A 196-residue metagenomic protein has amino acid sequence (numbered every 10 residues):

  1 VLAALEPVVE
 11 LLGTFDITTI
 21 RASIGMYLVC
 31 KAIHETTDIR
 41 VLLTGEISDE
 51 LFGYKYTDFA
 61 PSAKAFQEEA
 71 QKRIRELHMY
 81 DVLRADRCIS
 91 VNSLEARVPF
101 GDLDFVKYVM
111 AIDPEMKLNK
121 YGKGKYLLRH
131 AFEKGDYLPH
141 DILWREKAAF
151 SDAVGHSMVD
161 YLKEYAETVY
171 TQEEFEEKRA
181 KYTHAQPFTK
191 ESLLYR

Functional and structural regions predicted by a protein language model:
V1-D136, D152-Y165, E177, T183-A185 (+1 more regions): ATP-dependent adenylate-handling active sites, centered on carboxylate activation for C-N bond formation
P139-E146: A short alpha-helix-loop-beta-strand transition element characteristic of N-terminal alpha/beta dinucleotide-binding
V169-E174: Surface/interface-facing alpha-helical segments and adjacent flexible terminal/loop regions used for partner/assembly
K190-R196: Short, intrinsically disordered, charge-balanced linker/junction segments flanking boundaries in proteins
